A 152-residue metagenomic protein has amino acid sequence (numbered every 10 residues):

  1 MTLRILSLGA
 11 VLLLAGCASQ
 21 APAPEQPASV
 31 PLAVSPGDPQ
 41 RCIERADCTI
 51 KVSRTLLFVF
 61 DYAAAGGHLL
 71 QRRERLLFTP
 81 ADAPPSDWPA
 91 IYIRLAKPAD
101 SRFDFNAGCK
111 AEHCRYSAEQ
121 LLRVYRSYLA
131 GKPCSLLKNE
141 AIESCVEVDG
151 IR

Functional and structural regions predicted by a protein language model:
M1-A10: Bacterial N-terminal signal peptides that target proteins for export
L13-G16: C-terminal motif of bacterial Sec signal peptides marking the signal peptidase cleavage site
A18-R152: Ser/Thr-rich, low-complexity intrinsically disordered terminal regions
